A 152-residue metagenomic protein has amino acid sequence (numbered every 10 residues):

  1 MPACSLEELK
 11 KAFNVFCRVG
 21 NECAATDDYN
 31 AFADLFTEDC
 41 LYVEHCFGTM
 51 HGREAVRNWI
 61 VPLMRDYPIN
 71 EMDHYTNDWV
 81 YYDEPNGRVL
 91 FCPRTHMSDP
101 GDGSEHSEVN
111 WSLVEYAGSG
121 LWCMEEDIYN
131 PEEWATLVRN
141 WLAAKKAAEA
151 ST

Functional and structural regions predicted by a protein language model:
M1-E38, A144-T152: Short, low-complexity N-terminal intrinsically disordered segments enriched in polar/charged residues
L6, Y29-V89: A solvent-exposed, acidic/Ser-Thr-rich amphipathic alpha-helical stretch
F36, T95-M97, S112, I128-Y129: Short beta-strand segments enriched in hydrophobic/aromatic residues within well-folded beta-rich domains
E54, G101-S104, E133-N140: A short, polar/proline- and glycine-enriched secondary-structure boundary/capping micro-motif
R65-I69, H96-S107: Short, cysteine-centered beta-strand-loop-beta hairpins and adjacent loop/turn segments enriched in charged/polar
H74-Y81, R94-H96, V109-E115: Hydrophobic/aromatic beta-strand elements that line small-molecule binding cavities or substrate pockets in beta-rich
V109-K146: Short beta-strand edge/turn micro-motifs at domain boundaries
